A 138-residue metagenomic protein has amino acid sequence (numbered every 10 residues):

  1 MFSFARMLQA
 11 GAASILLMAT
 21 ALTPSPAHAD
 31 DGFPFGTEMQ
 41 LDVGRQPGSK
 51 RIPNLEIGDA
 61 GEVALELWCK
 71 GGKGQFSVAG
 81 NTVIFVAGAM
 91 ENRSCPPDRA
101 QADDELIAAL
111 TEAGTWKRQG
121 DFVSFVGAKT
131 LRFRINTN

Functional and structural regions predicted by a protein language model:
F2-A13, T20-N138: Lipid interaction determinants
